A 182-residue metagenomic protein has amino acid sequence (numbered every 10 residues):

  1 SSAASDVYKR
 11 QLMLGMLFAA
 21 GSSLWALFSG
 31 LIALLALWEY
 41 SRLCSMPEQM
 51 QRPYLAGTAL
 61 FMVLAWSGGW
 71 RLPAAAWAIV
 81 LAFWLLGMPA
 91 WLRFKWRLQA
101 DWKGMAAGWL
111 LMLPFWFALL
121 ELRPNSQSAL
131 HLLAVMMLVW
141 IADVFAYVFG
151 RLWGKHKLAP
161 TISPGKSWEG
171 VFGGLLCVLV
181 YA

Functional and structural regions predicted by a protein language model:
S1, S5-A182: Membrane-embedded alpha-helical bundles of polytopic integral membrane proteins
